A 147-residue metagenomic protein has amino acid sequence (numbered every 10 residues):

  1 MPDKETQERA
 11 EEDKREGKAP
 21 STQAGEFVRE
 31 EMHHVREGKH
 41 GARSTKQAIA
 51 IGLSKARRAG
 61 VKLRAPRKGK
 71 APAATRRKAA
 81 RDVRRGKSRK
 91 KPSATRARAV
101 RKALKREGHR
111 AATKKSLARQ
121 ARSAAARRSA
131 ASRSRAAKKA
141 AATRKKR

Functional and structural regions predicted by a protein language model:
M1-R147: A charge-rich, low-complexity, intrinsically flexible signal that marks solvent-exposed coils, linkers, repeats
